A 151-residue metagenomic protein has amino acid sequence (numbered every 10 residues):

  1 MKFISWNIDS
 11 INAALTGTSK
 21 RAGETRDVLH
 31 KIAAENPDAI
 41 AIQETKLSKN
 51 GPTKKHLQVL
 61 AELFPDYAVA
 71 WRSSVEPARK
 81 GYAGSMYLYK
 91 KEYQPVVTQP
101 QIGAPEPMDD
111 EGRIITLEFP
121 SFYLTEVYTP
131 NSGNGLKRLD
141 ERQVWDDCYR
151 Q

Functional and structural regions predicted by a protein language model:
M1-E62, W71-Y82: N-terminal, active-site-proximal structural segment of metallo-dependent hydrolase catalytic domains
L15, Q101-P107, T129-R150: Surface-exposed cleft-lining segments at the edges of enzyme active sites
V28-A34, R113-P120, D147-Q151: Short amphipathic alpha-helices and their capping/turn segments at secondary-structure boundaries
K46-S132: Structured beta-strand-rich core segments of catalytic domains in phosphoester-bond hydrolases
